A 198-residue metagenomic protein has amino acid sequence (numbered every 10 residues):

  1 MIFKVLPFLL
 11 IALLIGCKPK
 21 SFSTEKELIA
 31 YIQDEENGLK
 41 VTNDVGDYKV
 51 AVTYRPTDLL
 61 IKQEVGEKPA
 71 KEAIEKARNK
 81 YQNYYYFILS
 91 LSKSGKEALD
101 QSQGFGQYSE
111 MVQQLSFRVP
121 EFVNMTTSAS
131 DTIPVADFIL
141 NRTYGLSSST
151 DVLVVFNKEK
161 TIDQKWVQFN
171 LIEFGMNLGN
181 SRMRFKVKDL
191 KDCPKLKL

Functional and structural regions predicted by a protein language model:
M1-K18: Sec-dependent bacterial lipoprotein signal peptides
C17-T150, V155-L198: Conserved functional micro-motifs across diverse proteins
